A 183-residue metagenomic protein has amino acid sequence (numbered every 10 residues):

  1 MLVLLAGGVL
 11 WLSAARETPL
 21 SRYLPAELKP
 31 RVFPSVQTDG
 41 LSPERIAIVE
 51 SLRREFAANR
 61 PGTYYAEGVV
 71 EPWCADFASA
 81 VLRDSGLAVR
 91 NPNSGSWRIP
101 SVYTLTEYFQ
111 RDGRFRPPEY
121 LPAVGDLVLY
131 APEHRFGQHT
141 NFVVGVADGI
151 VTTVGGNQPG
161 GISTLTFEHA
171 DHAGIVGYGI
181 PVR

Functional and structural regions predicted by a protein language model:
L2, L41, A88-G160: ...with weaker cross-activation on analogous glycine-rich loops/strands in unrelated enzymes
V3-L4, W11-R22, P34, R116 (+1 more regions): Aromatic- and glycine-rich peptidoglycan recognition patches
W11-P92: N-terminal capping segments
R16, L28, P61, A78 (+6 more regions): Short linear sequence elements within intrinsically disordered, low-complexity coil regions
S21, G62-T63, T106, V128 (+1 more regions): Intrinsically disordered, low-complexity segments enriched in small/polar residues
E55, N59, G113, V176-G177: Short, intrinsically disordered/low-complexity patches at protein termini and at juxtamembrane boundaries
G68, D76, A80, R90-P92 (+5 more regions): Surface-exposed loop/turn and secondary-structure junction residues enriched for glycine/proline
